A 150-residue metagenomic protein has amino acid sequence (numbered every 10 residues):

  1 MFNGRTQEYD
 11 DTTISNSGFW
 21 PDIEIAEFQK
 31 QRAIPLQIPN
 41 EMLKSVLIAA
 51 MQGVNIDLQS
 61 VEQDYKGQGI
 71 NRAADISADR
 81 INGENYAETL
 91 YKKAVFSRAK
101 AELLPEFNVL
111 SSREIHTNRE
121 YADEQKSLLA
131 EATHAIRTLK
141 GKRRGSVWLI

Functional and structural regions predicted by a protein language model:
M1-A74, R137-K140, R144-I150: Conserved short "hinge" loops at termini or chain/domain junctions
R5-E8, T13, R80, E84 (+2 more regions): Sparse, context-dependent recognition of short Cys/His-centered cofactor- or disulfide-binding micro-motifs
Q29-I34, I76-E84, T117-E120: Charged, low-complexity surface segments at secondary-structure and domain boundaries
I38, M42-S45, G83, A87 (+1 more regions): A structural signal for alpha-helical segments
G53-L58, A73-S77, T117, Q125 (+1 more regions): Alpha-helix boundary/capping detector
G53-S60, I81-N82, A101-V109: Amphipathic alpha-helical interaction surfaces
G67-Y91: Short, exposed interaction segments that mediate macromolecular assembly or regulatory contacts
Y86-I150: Short loop/turn elements at secondary-structure junctions
